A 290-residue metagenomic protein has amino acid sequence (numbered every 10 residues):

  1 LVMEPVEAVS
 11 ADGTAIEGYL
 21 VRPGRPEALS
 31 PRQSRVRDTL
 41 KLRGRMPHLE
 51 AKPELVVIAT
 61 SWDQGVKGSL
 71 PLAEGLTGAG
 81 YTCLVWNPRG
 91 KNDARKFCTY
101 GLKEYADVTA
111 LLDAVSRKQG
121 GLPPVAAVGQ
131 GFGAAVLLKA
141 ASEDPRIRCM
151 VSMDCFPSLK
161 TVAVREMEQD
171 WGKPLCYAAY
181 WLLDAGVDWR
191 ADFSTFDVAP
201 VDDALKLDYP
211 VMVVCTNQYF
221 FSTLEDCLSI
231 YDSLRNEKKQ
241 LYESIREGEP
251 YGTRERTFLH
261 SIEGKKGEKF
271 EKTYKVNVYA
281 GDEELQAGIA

Functional and structural regions predicted by a protein language model:
L1-A51: N-terminal cap/lid segment of alpha/beta-hydrolase-fold proteins
S61-G75, E225: The serine-hydrolase catalytic nucleophile loop
A73-R95: Conserved alpha/beta-hydrolase
C98-Q119: Alpha/beta-hydrolase active-site loop
K139-F193: Hydrolase active-site cap/lid region
K206-D208, V213-C215: Short beta-strand/loop motif that positions the catalytic acidic residue of the alpha/beta-hydrolase fold
Y209, T223-S233: Short alpha-helix in the alpha/beta-hydrolase fold that links the catalytic acid
L234-V276, G281-E283: Catalytic histidine neighborhood in serine/cysteine hydrolases with alpha/beta-hydrolase-type architecture
